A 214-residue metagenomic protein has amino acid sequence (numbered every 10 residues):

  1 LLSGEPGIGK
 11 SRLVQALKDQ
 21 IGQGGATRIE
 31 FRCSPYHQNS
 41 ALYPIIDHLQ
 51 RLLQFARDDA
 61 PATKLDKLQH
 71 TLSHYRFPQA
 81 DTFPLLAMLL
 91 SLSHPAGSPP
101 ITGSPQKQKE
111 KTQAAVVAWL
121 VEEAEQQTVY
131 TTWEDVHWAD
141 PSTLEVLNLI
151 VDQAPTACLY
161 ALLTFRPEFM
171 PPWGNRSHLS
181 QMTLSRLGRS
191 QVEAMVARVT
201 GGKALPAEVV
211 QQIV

Functional and structural regions predicted by a protein language model:
L1-V214: Key residue(s) within conserved catalytic/signature motifs
